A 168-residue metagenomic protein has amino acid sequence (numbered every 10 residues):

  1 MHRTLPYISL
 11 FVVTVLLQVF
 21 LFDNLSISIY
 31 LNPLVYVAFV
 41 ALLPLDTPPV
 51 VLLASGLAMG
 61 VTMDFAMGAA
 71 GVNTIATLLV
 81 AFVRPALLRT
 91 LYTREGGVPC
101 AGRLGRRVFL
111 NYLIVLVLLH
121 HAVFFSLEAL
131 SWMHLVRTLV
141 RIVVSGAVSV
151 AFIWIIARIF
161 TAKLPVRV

Functional and structural regions predicted by a protein language model:
M1-V168: Terminal, non-globular segments
